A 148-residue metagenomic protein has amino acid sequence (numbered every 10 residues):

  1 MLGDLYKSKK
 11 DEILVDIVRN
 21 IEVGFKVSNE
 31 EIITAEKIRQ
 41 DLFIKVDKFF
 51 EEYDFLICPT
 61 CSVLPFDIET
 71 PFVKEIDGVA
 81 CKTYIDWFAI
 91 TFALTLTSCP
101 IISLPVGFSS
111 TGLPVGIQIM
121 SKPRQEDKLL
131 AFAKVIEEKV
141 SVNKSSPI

Functional and structural regions predicted by a protein language model:
M1-F43, D47, V63-L64, S103-V106 (+1 more regions): Short helix-loop capping/hinge segments that flank enzyme active sites or metal/cofactor-binding pockets
M1-I13, I85-F88, Q125-E138: Short, basic, helix/turn surface patches
R19, F43, F72, W87-F88: Tryptophan-centric aromatic hotspots in well-structured domains and transmembrane helices
K26-V27, I32-I33, I44, E52 (+2 more regions): Structural helix-boundary/capping segments
T34, F66-W87: Short, surface-exposed loop/helix-turn segments at secondary-structure junctions that function as lids/hinges flanking
I38, E52-Y53: Structured helix-beta-strand junction loops
D41, V73-E75, K134-V135: Short, solvent-exposed amphipathic alpha-helical segments in soluble enzyme and RNA/protein-processing domains
